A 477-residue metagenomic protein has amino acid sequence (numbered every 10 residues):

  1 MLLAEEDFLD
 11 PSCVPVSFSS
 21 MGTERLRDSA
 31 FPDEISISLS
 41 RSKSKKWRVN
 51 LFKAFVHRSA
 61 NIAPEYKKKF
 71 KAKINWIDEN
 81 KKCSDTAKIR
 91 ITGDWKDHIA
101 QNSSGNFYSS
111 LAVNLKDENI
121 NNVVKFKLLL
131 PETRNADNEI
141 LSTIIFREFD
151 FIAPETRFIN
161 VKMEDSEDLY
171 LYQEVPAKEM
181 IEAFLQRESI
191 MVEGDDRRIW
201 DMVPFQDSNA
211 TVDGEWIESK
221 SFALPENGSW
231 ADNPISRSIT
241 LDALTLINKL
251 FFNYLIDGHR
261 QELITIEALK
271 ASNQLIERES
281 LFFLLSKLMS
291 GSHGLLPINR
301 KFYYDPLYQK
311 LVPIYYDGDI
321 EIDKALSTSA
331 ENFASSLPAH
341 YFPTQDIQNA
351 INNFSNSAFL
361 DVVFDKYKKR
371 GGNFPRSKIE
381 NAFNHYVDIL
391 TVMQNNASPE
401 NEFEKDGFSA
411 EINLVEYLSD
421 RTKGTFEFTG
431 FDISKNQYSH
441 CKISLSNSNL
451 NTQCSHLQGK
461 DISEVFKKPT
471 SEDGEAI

Functional and structural regions predicted by a protein language model:
M1-I477: Phosphate/dinucleotide-binding and metal-coordinating scaffold of catalytic cores in nucleotide-dependent enzymes
